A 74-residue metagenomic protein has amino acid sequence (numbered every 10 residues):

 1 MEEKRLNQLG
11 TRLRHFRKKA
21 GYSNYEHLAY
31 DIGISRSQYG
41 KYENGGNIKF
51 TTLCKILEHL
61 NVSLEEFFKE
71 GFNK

Functional and structural regions predicted by a protein language model:
M1-A20: A short, Lys/Arg-rich alpha-helix, primarily the initiator
G10, G40-K41, F68: Key DNA-contacting residues within the recognition helix of helix-turn-helix
R14, Y25-E26, C54, E65: Residues within the helices of the helix-turn-helix
F16, D31, Y42, E70: Residues in the recognition helix of alpha-helical DNA-binding motifs
K18, Y30, E58: Alpha-helical residues within the helix-turn-helix
G21-K41: Short alpha-helical DNA-recognition segment
G45-K55: Short, basic-rich loop-to-helix N-cap that marks the start of a DNA-contacting helix
F50, N61-K74: Short C-terminal boundary/hinge segments that cap the last helix of small helical domains
